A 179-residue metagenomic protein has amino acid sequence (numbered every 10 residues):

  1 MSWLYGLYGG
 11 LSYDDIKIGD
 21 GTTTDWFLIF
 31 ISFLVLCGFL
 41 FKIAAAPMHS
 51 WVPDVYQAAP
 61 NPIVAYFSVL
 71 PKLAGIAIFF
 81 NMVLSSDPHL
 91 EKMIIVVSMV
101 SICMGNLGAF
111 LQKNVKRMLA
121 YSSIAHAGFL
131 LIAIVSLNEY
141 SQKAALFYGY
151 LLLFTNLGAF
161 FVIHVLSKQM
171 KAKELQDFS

Functional and structural regions predicted by a protein language model:
M1-S179: Alpha-helical transmembrane segments of multi-pass membrane proteins predominantly involved in bioenergetics
